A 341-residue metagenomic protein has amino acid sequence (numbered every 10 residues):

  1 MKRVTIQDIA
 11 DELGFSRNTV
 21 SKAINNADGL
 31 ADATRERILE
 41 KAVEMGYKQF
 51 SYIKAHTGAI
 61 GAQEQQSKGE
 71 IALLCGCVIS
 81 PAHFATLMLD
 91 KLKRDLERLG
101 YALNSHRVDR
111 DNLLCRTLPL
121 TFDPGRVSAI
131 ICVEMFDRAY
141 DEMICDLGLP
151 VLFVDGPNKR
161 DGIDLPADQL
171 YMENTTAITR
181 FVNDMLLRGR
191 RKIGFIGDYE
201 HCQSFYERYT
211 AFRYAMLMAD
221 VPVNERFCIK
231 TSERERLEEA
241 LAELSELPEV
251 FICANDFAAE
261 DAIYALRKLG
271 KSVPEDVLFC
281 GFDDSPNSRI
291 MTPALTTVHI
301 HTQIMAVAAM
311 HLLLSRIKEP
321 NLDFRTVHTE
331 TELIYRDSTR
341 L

Functional and structural regions predicted by a protein language model:
M1-I60: N-terminal helix-turn-helix DNA-binding module of bacterial transcription factors
M45-L118, R126-S128: Amphipathic helical "hinge" segments at domain boundaries
H83-R98, A177-R180, Q203-P222, D261 (+2 more regions): Short, solvent-exposed amphipathic alpha-helices that sit in or adjacent to ligand/effector-binding or catalytic
L96-V108, R213-R234: Short beta-strand elements in bilobed, periplasmic/extracellular small-molecule ligand-binding domains
V133-A177, F257, D283-L295: Flexible loop/hinge segments that line or gate small-molecule binding clefts
A167-F195, E233-E239, I300-K318: Hydrophobic alpha-helical segments within soluble ligand-binding/sensing domains
R180-V221, R325-R340: An alpha-beta-alpha
E239-L341: Flexible loop/turn connectors
